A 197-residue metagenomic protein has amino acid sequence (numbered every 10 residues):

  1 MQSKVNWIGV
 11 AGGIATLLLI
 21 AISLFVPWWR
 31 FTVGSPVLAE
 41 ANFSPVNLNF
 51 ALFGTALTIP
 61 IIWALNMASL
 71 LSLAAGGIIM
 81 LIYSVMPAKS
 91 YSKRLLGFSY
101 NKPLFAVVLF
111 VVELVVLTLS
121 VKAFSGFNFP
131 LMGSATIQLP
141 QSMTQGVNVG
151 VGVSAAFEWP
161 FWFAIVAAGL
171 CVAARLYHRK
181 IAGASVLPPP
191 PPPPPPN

Functional and structural regions predicted by a protein language model:
M1, A182-N197: Low-complexity, intrinsically disordered extramembrane tails and loops of integral membrane proteins
M1-V5, F31: Membrane-proximal first intracellular loop
V5-V26, I62-F124, C171-H178: Signature of small four-pass
N6, G13, F157, F161-A164: Hydrophobic/aromatic positions within or immediately flanking transmembrane alpha-helices of multi-pass small-molecule
S23-S69, K122-E158: Long, glycine/tryptophan/cysteine-rich extracytoplasmic
V33, H178-S185: Structured alpha-helical bundle/scaffold domains in large eukaryotic membrane-trafficking regulators
K89, N128, A182-V186: Membrane-interfacial segments
W159-I181: A hydrophobic membrane-anchoring alpha-helix module
